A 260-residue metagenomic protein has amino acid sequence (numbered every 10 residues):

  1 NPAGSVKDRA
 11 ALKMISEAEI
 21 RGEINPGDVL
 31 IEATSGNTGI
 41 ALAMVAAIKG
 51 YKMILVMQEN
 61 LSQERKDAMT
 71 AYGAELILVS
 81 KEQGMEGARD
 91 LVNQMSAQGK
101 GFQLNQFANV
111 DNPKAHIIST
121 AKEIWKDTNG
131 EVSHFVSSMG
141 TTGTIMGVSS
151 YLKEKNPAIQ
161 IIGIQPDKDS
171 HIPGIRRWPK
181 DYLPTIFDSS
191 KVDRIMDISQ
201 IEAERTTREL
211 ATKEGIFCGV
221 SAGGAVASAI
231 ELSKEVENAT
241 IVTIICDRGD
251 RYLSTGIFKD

Functional and structural regions predicted by a protein language model:
N1-D260: PLP-dependent amino-acid enzyme catalytic core
